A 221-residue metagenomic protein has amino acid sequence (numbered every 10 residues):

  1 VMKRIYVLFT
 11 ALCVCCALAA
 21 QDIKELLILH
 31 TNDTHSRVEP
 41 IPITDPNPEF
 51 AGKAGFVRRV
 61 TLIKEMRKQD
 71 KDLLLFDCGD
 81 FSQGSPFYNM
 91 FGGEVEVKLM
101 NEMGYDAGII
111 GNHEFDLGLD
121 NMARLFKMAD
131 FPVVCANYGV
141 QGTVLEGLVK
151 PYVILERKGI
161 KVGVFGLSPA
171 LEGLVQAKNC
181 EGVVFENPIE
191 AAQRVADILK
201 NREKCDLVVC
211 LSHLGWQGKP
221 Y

Functional and structural regions predicted by a protein language model:
M2-I5: Positively charged n-region of N-terminal signal peptides that target proteins for export
F9-T10, E65: A periodicity- and composition-biased signal for non-globular, repetitive helical segments
T10-A19: Hydrophobic h-region of N-terminal signal peptides that target proteins for export in Gram-negative bacteria
A20-Y221: Acidic, metal/ion-coordinating pockets
